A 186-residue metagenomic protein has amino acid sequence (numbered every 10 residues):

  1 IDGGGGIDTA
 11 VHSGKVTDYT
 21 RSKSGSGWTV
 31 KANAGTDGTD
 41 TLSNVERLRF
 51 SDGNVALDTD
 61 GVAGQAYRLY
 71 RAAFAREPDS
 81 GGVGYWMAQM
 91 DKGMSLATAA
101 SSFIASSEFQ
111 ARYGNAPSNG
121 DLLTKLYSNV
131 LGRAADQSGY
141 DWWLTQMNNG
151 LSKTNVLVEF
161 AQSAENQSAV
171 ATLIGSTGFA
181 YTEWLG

Functional and structural regions predicted by a protein language model:
I1-G3, A10, L42, W86 (+1 more regions): Hydrophobic "rung" positions of tandem beta-strand repeat architectures that form parallel beta-solenoids
G5-G38, F50-G61, S106-N115, S168-V170: GD-rich hexapeptide-repeat beta-solenoids
T39-V45: Extended, compositionally biased low-complexity polar/Lys-Gly-rich tracts and adjacent boundary/linker regions are
E46-G186: Substrate/cofactor-recognition hotspot
